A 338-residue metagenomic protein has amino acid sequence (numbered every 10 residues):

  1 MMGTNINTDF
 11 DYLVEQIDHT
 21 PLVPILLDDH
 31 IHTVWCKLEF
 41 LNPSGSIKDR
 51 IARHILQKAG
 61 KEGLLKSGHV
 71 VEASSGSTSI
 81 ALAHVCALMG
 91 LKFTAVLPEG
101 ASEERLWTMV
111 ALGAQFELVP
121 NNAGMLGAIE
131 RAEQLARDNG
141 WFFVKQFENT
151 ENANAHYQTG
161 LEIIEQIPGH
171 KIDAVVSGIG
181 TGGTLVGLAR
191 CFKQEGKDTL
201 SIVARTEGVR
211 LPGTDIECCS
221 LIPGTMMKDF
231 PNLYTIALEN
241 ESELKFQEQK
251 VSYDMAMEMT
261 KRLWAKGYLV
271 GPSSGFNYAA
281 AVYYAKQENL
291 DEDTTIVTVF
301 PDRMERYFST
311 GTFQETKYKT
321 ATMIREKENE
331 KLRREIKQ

Functional and structural regions predicted by a protein language model:
M1-Q338: PLP-dependent amino-acid enzyme catalytic core
